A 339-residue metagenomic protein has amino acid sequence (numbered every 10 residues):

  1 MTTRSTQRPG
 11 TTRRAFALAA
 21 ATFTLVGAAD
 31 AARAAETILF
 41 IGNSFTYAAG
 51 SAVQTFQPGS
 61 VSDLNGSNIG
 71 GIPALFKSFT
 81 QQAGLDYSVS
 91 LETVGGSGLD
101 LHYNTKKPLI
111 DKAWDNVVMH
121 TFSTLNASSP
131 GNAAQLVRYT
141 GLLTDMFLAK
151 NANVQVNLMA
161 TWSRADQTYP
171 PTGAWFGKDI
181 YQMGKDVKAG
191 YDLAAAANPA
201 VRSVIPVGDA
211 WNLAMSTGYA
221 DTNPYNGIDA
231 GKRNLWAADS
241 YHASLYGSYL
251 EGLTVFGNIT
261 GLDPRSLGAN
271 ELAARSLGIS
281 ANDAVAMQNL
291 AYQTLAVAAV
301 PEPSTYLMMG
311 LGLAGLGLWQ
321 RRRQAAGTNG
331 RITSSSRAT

Functional and structural regions predicted by a protein language model:
T3-L18: Bacterial N-terminal signal peptides that target proteins for export
A17-G27: Bacterial N-terminal signal peptides
A28-A34: Sec/Tat signal peptide C-region and signal peptidase I cleavage site
A48-L142: Conserved SGNH/GDSL esterase-like catalytic core that processes O-acyl groups on lipids and polysaccharides
P108-L245, G257: Alpha-helical cap/lid subdomain in secreted, periplasmic, or secretory-pathway luminal O-acyl-processing enzymes
Y225-A299: Conserved catalytic region of serine esterases and O-acyltransferases that act on ester linkages in lipids
E302-R321: A short, hydrophobic C-terminal helix/tail in secreted or cell-surface proteins
G317-T339: C-terminal membrane-anchoring or membrane-association module
